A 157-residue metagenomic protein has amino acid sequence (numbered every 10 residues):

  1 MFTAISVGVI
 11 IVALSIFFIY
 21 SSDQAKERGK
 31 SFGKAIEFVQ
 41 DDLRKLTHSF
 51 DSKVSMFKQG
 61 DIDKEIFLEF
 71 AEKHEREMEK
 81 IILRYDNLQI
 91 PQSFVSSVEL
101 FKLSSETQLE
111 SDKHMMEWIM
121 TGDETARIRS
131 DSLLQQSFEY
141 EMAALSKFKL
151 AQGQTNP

Functional and structural regions predicted by a protein language model:
M1, A25, T155-P157: Short, Lys/Arg-enriched, disordered terminal segments
F2-F18: Hydrophobic membrane-insertion alpha-helices, especially the h-region of bacterial N-terminal signal peptides
A13-K34: Transmembrane signal-anchor/signal-peptide helices with a preference for the extracytoplasmic
K34-E99, L103-K113, E117-I119, D123-P157: Alpha-helical segments in soluble extracytoplasmic regions
